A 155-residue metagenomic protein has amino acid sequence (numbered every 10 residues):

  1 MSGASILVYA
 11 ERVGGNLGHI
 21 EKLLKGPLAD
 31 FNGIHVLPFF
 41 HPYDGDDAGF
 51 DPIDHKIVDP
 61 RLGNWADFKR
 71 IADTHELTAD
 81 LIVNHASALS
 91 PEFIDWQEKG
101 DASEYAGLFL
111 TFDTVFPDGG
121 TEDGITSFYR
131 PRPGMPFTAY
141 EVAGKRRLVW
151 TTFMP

Functional and structural regions predicted by a protein language model:
S2-P155: Acidic/aromatic-lined carbohydrate-recognition and catalytic surfaces of CAZymes acting on diverse glycans
